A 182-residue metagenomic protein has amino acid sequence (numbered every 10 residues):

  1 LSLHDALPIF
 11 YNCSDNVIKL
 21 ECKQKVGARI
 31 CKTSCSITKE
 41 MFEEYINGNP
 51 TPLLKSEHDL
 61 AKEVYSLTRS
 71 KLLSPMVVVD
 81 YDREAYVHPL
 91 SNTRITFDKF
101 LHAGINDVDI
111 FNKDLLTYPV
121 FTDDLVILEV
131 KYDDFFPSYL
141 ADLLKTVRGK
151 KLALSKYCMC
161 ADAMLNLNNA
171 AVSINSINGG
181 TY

Functional and structural regions predicted by a protein language model:
L1, A6-Y182: Phosphate-end processing signature that detects enzymes handling 5′-triphosphorylated RNA and polyphosphate
